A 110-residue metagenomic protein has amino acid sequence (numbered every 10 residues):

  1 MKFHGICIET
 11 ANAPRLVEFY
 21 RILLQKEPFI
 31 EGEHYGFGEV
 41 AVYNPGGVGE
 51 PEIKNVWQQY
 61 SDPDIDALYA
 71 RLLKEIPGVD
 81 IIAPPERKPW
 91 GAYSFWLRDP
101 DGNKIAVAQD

Functional and structural regions predicted by a protein language model:
M1-K2, G49-N55, K88-P89: Short glycine-enriched loop/turn motifs at secondary-structure junctions
M1-R15, V56-Q58: N-terminal beta-strand motif that seeds the catalytic metal site of vicinal oxygen chelate
K2, G38, K54, P77 (+1 more regions): Residue-level signal for beta-strand positions within conserved beta-sheet cores that form or flank
N12, Q58-K104: Vicinal oxygen chelate
N12-E27: Amphipathic alpha-helical segments
Y20, Y69-L72, Q109: Short, flexible helix/strand-to-coil boundary loops that buttress conserved ligand/catalytic motifs in alpha/beta
L24-E31, G78-P84: Short secondary-structure junctions
Q25-Q59, K104-Q109: Conserved short beta-strand elements that form part of the metal-binding/catalytic scaffold of enzyme active sites
